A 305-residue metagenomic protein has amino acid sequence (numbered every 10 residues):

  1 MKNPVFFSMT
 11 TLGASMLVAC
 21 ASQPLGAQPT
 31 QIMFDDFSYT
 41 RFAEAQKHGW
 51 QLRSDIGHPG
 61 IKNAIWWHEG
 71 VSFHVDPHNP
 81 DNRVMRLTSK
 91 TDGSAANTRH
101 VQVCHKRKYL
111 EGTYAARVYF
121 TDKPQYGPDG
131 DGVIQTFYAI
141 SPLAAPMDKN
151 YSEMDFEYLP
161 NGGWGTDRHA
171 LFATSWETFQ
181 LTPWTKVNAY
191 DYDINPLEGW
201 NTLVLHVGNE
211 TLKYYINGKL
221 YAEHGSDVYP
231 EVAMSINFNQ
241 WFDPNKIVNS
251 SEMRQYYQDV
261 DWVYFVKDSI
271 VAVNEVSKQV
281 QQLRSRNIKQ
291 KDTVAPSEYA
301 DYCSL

Functional and structural regions predicted by a protein language model:
M1-P4: Positively charged n-region of N-terminal signal peptides that target proteins for export
S8-A19: Bacterial N-terminal signal peptides
C20-D131, Q135, A139-P142, Y264-L305: Low-complexity, Ser/Thr/Pro/Gly-rich disordered linker/stalk regions
F37, Y114-A116, G199-V207, L212-Y214: Short tryptophan-centered beta-strand motifs in secreted/extracellular beta-sheet-rich domains of glycan-recognition
Q46-Q51, N195, T211-L305: Aromatic sugar-binding interfaces of carbohydrate-active proteins
D92-S94, T121-Q125, P142-A145, N161-G163 (+2 more regions): Solvent-exposed loop/turn segments at secondary-structure junctions within structured extracellular/periplasmic domains
F137-W176: Glycan-recognition/cleft segments
E177-W200: Short, aromatic/His-centered strand-loop micro-motif at the edge of beta-sheets
